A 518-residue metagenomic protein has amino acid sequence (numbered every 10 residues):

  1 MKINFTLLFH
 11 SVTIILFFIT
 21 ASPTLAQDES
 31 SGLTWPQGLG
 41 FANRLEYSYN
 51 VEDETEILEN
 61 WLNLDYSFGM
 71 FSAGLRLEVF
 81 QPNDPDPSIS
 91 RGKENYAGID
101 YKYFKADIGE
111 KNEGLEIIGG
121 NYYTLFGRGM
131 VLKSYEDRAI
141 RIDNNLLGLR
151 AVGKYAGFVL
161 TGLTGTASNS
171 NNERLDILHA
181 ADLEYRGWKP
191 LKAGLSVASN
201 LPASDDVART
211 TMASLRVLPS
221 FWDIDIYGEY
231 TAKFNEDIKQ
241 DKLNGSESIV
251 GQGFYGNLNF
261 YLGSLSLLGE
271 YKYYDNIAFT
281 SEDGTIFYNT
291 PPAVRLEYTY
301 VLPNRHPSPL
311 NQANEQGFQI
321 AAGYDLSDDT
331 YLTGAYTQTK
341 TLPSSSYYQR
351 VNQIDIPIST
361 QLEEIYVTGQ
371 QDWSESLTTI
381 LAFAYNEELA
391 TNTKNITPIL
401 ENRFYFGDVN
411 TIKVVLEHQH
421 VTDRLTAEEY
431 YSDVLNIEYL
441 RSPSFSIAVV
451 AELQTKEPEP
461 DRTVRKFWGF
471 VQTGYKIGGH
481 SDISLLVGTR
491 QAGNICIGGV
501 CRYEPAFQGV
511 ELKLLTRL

Functional and structural regions predicted by a protein language model:
K2-V12: Bacterial N-terminal signal peptides that target proteins for export
H10-A21: Bacterial N-terminal signal peptides
S22-A26: Sec/Tat signal peptide C-region and signal peptidase I cleavage site
D28-L58, S67-Y101, K111-G114, A139-V434 (+4 more regions): Signature for the C-terminal beta-barrel architecture of outer-membrane proteins
Y122-R128, S134-E136: Acidic, small-polar-rich N-terminal luminal/periplasmic segments of exported/outer-membrane proteins
E297, Y475, L486-T489, E504-L518: Outer-membrane beta-barrel "beta-signal"
D433-E452, K466-G488, K513: Conserved C-terminal beta-signal and adjacent last beta-strands/turns of outer-membrane beta-barrel proteins
